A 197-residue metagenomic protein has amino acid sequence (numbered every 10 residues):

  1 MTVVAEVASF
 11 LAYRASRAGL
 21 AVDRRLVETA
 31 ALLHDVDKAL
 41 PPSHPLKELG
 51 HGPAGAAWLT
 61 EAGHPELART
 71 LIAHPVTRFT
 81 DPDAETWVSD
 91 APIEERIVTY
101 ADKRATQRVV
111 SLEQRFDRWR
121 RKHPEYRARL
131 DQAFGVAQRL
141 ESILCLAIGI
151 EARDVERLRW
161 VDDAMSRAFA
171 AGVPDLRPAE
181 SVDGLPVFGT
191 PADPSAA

Functional and structural regions predicted by a protein language model:
M1: Conserved N-terminal diphosphate/IPP-binding helix and adjacent helical/loop segment of trans-prenyltransferase domains
E6, F10: Conserved binding/catalytic microenvironments
L11-R14, W58, L140, L144: Residues within well-ordered alpha helices
Y13, V109-V110, C145, G149: Charged/polar positions within long, soluble alpha-helices
R17-K122: Divalent metal-dependent catalytic cores for phosphoryl transfer on phosphate-bearing substrates
A128-A197: Charged phosphate-binding loop/patch that engages nucleotide di/tri-phosphates or the phosphate backbone of nucleic
